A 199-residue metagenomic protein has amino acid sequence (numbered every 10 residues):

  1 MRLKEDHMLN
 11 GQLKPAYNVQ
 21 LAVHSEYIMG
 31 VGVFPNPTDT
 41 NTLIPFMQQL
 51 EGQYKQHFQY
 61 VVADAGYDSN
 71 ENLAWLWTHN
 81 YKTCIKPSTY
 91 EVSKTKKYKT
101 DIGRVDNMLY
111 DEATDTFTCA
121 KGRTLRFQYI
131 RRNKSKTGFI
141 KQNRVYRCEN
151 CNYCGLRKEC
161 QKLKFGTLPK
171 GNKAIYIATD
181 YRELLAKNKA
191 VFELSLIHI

Functional and structural regions predicted by a protein language model:
M1-I197: Anion-binding and metal-coordination hotspots
